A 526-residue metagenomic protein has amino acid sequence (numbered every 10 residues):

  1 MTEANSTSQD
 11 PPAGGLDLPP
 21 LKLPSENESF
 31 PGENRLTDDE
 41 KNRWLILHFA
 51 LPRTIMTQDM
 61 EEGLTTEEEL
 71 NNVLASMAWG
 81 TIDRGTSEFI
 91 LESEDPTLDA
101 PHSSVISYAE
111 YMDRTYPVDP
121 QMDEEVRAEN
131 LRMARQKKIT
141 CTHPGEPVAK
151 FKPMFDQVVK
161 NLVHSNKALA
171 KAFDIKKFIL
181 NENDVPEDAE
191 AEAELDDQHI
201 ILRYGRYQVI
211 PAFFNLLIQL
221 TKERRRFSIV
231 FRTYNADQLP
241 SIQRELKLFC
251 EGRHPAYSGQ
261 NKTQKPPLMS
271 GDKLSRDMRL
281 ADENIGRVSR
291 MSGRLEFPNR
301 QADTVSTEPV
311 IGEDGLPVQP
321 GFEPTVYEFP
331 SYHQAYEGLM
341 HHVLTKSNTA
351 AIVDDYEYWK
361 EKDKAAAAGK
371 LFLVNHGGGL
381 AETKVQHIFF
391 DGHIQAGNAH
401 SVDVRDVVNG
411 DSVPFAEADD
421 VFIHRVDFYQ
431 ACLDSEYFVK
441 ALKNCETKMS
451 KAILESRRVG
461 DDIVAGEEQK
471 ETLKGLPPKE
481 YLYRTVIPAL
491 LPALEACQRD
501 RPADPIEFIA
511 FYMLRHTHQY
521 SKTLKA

Functional and structural regions predicted by a protein language model:
M1-A13, L442-A526: Phospho-regulatory, low-complexity terminal regions
E3, D10-C250, A256-K265, M269 (+1 more regions): Alpha-helical substrate-recognition element adjacent to the catalytic core
D38-N42, H48, T221-R225, G379-T383 (+3 more regions): Intrinsically disordered, low-complexity regulatory regions enriched in Ser/Pro/Gly/Thr and acidic residues
T57-D59, T65, S241-I242, P255 (+3 more regions): Intrinsically disordered, low-complexity regions enriched in proline, serine, glycine and charged residues
E61-T65, L70, A366, V402-V404 (+1 more regions): Single-residue recognition of alpha-helix boundary sites
I210, E223, D237-I463: C-terminal cap/substrate-recognition subdomain and adjoining C-terminal extension of metal-dependent phosphatase-like
